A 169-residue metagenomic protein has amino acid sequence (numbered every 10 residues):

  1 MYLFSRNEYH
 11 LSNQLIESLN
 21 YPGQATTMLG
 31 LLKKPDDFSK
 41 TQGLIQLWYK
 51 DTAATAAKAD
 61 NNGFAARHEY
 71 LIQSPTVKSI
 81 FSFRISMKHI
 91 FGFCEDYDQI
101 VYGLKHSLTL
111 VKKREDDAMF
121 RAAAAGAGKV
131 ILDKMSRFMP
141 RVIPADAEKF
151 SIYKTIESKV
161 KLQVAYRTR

Functional and structural regions predicted by a protein language model:
M1-R169: Short, low-complexity Pro/Thr/Gly
